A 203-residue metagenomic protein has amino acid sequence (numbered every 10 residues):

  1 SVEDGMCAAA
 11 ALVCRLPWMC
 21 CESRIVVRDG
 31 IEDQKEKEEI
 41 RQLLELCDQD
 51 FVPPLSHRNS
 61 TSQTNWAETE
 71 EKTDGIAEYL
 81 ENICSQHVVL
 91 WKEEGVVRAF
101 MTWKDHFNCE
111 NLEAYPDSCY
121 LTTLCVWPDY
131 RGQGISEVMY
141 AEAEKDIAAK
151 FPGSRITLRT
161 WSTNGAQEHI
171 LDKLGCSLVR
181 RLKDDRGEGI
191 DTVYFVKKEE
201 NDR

Functional and structural regions predicted by a protein language model:
V2-M6: Extreme N-terminal basic, low-complexity initiation segments that serve as generic localization/processing leaders
C7, C14, C20-C21: Cysteine-centered motifs
S23-S56: A short beta-loop-alpha structural element at the N-terminal edge of CoA-dependent acyl/N-acetyltransferase catalytic
E45-P53, T61-P128: Acetyl-CoA-dependent GNAT
V126, G132-K145, H169, K173: Conserved acetyl-CoA-binding loop-helix of GNAT-fold acetyltransferases
A148-T160: Conserved GNAT acetyl-CoA-binding A-motif
S162-R181: Conserved active-site alpha-helix within GNAT-family acetyltransferase domains
I190-Y194: Short hydrophobic/aromatic beta-strand or adjacent loop that forms the aromatic wall/cage of a ligand/substrate-binding
